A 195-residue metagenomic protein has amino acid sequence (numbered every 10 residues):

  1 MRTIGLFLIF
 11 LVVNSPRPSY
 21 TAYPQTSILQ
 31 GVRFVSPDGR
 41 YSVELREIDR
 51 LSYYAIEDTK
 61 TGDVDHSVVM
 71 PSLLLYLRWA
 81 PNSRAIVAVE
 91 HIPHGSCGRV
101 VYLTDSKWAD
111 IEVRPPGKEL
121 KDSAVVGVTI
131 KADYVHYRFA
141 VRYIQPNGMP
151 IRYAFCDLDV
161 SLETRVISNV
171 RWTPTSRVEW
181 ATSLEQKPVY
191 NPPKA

Functional and structural regions predicted by a protein language model:
G5-V13, Y20-F34, S106-A195: Acidic, small-residue rich beta-repeat scaffolds with periodic aromatic anchors
Q25-S52: Beta-strand-rich domains and repeat architectures in extracellular enzymes and scaffolds, especially beta-propellers
G39-R40, N82-R84, D133: Short coil/turn segments that connect the beta-strands within blades of beta-propeller domains
E44-D49, A88-H94, R99, G127 (+1 more regions): Beta-strand C-termini and the immediately following turn/loop, strongest in propeller blades
R50-A55, H94-Y102, Q145-L158: Structural motif
D63-V68, D110-E112: A short beta-strand motif characteristic of beta-propeller blades
